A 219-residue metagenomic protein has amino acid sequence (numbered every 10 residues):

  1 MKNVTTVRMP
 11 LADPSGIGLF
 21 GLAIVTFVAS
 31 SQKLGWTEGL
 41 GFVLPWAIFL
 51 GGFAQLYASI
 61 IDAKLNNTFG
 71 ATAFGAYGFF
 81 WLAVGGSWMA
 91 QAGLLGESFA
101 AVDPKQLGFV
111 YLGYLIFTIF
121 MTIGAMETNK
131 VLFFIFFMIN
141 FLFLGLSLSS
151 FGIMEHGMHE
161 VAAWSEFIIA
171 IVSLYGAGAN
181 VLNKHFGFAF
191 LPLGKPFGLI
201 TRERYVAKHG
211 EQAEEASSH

Functional and structural regions predicted by a protein language model:
M1-A58, D62, I200, A207 (+1 more regions): N-terminal topogenic module of multi-pass integral membrane proteins
L22, A58, E127-T128, I139 (+2 more regions): Charged, alpha-helix-forming regions
G39-G51, F99-G113, F136, W164-F167: Structural signature of hydrophobic alpha-helical transmembrane segments
L56-A83: Hydrophobic/aromatic-rich structural module bridging two neighboring secondary-structure elements via a short loop
Y57-I61, A83-E97, F117-G124: Membrane-helix exit/interface motif
I61-F69, I123-F134: Membrane-helix interface "capping/anchor" motifs
G108-F120, K130-F151, M158-A179: Alpha-helical membrane segments in multi-pass integral membrane proteins
F186-H209: Short, highly charged, low-complexity non-transmembrane loops/tails of multi-pass membrane proteins
